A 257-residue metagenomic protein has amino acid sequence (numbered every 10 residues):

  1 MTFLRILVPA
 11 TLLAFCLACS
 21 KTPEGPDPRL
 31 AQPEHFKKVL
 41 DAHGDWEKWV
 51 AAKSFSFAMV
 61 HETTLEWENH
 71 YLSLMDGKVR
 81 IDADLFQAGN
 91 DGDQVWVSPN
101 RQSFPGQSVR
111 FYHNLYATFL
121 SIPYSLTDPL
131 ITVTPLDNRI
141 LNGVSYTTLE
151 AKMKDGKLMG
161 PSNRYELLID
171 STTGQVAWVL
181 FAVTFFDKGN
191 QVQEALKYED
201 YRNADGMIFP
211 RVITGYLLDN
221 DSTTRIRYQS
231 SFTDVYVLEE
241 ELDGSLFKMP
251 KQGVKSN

Functional and structural regions predicted by a protein language model:
M1-V8: Bacterial N-terminal signal peptides that target proteins for export
F15-A18: C-terminal motif of bacterial Sec signal peptides marking the signal peptidase cleavage site
S20-T22: Bacterial signal peptide processing site
P26-P28, Q32-F104, D137: N-terminal mature ectodomain segment of secretory-pathway/periplasmic proteins
D27-L30, V97-N163, F186-N190, E241-N257: Flexible, processing/modification-adjacent segments and terminal tails in exported/periplasmic/extracellular proteins
A42, T132-D137, A195-Y198: Short structured motifs
Y146-F247: Gly/Pro-enriched, hydrophobic low-complexity segments that function as extracytoplasmic propeptides/linkers
